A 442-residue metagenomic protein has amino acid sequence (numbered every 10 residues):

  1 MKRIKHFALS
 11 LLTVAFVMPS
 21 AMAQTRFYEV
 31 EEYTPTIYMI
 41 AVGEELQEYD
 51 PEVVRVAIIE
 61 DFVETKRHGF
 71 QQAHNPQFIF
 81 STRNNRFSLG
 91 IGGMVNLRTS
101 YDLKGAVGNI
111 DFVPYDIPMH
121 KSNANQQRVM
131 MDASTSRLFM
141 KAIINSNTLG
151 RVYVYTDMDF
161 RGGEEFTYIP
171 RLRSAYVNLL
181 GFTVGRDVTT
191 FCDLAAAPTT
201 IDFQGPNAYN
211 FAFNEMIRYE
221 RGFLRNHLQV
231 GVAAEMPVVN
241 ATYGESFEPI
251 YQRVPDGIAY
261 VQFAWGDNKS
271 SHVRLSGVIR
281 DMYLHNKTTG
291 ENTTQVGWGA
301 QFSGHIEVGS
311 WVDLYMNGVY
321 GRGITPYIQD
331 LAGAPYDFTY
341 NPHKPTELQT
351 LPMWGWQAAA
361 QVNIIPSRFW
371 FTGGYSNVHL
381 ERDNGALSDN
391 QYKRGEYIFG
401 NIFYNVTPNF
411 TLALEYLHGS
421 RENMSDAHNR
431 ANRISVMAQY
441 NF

Functional and structural regions predicted by a protein language model:
A21-L103: N-terminal periplasmic/intermembrane-space "pro-region" immediately following the signal or transit peptide
F27, R430-F442: Outer-membrane beta-barrel "beta-signal"
A73-N84, K141-N147, G181, R218-R225 (+9 more regions): Outer-membrane beta-barrel proteins
T82-N109, N123-V239, I258, Q262-G266 (+2 more regions): Outer membrane beta-barrel
F87, Q127-S136, I169-R173, N178 (+6 more regions): Residues that define the transmembrane beta-barrel architecture of outer-membrane proteins
L89-L97, V152-T156, F182-V184, L228-V232 (+9 more regions): Transmembrane beta-strands of outer-membrane beta-barrel proteins
G105-I110, E165-L172, A195-D202, A241-P249 (+5 more regions): Outer-membrane beta-barrel translocator domains and adjoining extracellular loop/strand segments of Gram-negative
N268-A386, Y392: Detector for outer-membrane/organellar transmembrane beta-barrel domains, recognizing the amphipathic beta-strand
